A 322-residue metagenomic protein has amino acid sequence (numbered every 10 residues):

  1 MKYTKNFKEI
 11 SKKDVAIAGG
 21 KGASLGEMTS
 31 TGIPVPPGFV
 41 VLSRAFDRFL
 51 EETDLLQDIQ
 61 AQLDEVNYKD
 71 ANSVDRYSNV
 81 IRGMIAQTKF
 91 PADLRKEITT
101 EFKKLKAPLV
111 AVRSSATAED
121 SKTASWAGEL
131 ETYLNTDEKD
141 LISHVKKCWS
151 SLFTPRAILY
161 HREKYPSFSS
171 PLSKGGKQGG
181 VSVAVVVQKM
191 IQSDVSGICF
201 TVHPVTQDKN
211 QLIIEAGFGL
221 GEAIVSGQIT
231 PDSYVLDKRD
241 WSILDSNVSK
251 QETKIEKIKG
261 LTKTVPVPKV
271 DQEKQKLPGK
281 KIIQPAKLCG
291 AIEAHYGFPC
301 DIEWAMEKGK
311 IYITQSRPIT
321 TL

Functional and structural regions predicted by a protein language model:
M1-F168, G180-A184, E273-K281, L288 (+3 more regions): N-terminal beta-alpha lobe that positions the nucleotide/phosphoryl donor in ATP/NTP-coupled carboxylate activation
P36, R113-S115, Q188, T201-V202 (+3 more regions): Generic beta-strand/beta-sheet core signal
T132-P166, V181-D240: NTP-handling and nucleic-acid-processing catalytic cores
P166-L172, D245: Intrinsically disordered, low-complexity segments enriched in Ser/Pro/Gly/Ala and basic residues
P171, L212, C300, Y312-Q315: Protein kinase-like catalytic core scaffold
K174-G176: Glycine-biased, low-complexity coil/linker segments
V185, M190-Q192, P299, M306-I311: Short, active-site-adjacent segments that bind or coordinate small-molecule cofactors and metal centers
Q211-D301, M306-K308: Conserved catalytic alpha/beta cores of large enzymes that bind or transform nucleotide phosphates and polynucleotides
